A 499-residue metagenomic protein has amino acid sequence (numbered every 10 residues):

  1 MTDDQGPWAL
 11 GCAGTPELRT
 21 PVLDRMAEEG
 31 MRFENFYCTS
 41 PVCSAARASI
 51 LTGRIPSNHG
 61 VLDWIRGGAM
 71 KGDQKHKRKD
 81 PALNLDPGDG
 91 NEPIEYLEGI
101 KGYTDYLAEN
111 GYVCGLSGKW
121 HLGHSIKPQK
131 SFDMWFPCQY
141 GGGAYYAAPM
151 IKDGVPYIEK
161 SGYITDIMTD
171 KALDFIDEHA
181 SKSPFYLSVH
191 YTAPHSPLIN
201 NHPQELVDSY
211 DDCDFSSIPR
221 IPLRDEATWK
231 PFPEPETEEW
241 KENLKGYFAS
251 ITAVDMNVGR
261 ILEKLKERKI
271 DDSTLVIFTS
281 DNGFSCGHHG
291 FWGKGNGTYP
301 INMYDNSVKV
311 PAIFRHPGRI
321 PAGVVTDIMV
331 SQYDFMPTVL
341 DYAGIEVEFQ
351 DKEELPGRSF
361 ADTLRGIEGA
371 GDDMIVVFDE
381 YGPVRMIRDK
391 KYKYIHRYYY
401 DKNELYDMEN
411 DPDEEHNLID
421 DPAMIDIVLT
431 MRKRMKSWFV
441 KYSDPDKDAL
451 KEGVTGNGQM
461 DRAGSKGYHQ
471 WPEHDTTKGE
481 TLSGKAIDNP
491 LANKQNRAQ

Functional and structural regions predicted by a protein language model:
T2-E17, W64, Q139-Y333, D341-E354 (+6 more regions): Active-site-proximal cap/lid insertion segments
G6-G102, Y106, Y112-G115, M134 (+1 more regions): Active-site segment of extracytoplasmic enzymes that catalyze sulfate/phosphate-ester chemistry
E29-E34, N110-C114, F132-D133, S181-L187 (+3 more regions): Loop/turn elements at helix/coil->beta-strand transitions in domains of secreted/extracellular proteins
T39-S40, Y140, P300-D305, I375-F378 (+1 more regions): Short Gly/Pro-enriched turn/cap motifs at secondary-structure boundaries
Y103, K119, F335, F360 (+1 more regions): Short active-site alpha-helical segment characteristic of glycosyltransferases and processive polysaccharide synthases
G111-H124, A343-Q350: Short, well-structured beta-strand/strand-turn elements
F175-D177, P383-H396: Short, surface-exposed beta-strand/loop micro-motifs that present aromatic residues
D372-V377, L450-G453: WW-domain-binding short linear motifs
